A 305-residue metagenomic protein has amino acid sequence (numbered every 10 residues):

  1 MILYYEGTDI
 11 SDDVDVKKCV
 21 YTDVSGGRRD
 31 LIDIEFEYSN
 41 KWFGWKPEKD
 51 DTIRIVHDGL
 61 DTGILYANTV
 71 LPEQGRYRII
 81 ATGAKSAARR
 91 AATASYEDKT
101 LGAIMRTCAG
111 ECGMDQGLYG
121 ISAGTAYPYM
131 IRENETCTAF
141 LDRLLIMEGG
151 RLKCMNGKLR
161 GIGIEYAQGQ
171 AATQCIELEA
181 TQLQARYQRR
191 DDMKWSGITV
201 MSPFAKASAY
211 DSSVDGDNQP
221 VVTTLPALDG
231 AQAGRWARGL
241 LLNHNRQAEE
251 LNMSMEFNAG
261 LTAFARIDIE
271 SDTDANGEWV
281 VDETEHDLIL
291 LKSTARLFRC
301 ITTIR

Functional and structural regions predicted by a protein language model:
M1-A88, T181-Q182: Assembly/oligomerization scaffold segments
I2, C154-N156, G163-R246, E250-S293 (+1 more regions): Acidic, small/polar-enriched beta strand-loop surface segments
L31-E35, R54, I64, R78-I80 (+5 more regions): Beta-strand secondary-structure signal
I34, T93-G117, R132-N156, V200 (+1 more regions): Amphipathic, non-transmembrane alpha-helical segments in extracytoplasmic/periplasmic proteins
F36-S39, T82-S86, I162-Q168, A259 (+1 more regions): Secondary-structure transition/turn motif
G44-I55, R89-K99, E177, A263-E270: Extended Gly/Ser/Thr-rich low-complexity repeat segments, especially those forming or decorating extracellular
T69-G83, A91, D287-T302: Short, solvent-exposed secondary-structure boundary/capping segments
R76, G83-A84, L118-D192: Short beta-strand-centered interaction patches in the first periplasmic/extracellular domains of large envelope
